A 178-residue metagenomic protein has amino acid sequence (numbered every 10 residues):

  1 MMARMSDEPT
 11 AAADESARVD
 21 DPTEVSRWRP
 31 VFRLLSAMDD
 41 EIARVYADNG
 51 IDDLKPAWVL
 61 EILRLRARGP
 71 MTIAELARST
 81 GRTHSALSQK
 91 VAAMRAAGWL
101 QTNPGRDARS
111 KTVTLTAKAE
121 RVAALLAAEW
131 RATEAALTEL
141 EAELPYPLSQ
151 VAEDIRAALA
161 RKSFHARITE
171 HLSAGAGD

Functional and structural regions predicted by a protein language model:
M1-D21, E143-D178: C-terminal regulatory/oligomerization modules of transcriptional regulators
M1-D53, D178: N-terminal leader segment of winged-helix/HTH proteins
D21-F32, H84-S85, Q101, A123 (+1 more regions): Amphipathic, non-membrane alpha-helical segments in soluble helical-bundle scaffolds
V31-L34, M38-V45, T80, V122-L144 (+3 more regions): Alpha-helical linker/hinge and terminal dimerization helices associated with HTH transcriptional regulators
D40-A86: N-terminal helix-turn-helix DNA-binding core of bacterial DNA-binding proteins
Q89: DNA-binding alpha-helical recognition surfaces that contact promoter or target DNA
A92-Q150: Charged, amphipathic alpha-helical coiled-coil/dimerization segments
